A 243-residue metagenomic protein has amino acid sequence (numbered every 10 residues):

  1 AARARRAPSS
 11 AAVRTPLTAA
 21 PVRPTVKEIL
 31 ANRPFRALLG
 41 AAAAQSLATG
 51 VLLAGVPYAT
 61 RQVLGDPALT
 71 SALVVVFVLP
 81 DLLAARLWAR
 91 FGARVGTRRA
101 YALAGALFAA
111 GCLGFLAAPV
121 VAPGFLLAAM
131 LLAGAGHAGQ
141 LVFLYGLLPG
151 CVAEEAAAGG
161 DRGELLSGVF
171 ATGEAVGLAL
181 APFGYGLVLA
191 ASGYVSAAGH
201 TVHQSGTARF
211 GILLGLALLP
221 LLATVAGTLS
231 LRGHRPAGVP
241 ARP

Functional and structural regions predicted by a protein language model:
A1-P243: Membrane-embedded alpha-helical bundles of multi-pass transporters/translocases, especially carrier/permease families
